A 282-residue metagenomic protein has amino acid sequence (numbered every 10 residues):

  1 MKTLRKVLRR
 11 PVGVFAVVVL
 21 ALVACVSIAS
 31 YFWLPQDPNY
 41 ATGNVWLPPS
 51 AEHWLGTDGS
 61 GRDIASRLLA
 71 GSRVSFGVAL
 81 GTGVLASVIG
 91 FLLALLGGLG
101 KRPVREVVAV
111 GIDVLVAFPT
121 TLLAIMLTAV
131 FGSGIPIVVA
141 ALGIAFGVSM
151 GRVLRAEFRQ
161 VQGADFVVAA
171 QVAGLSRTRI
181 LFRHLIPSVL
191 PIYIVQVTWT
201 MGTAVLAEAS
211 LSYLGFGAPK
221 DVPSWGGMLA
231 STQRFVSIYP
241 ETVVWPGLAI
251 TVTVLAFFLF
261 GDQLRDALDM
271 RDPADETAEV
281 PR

Functional and structural regions predicted by a protein language model:
M1-P35, N39, G111, V189-L190: N-terminal signal-anchor/first transmembrane alpha helix
V18-L22, V26-S60, L214-V222: Hydrophobic alpha-helical transmembrane segments of membrane transport/permease proteins and related membrane-embedded
W54, D58, V88, G98-Q160: Generic hydrophobic transmembrane alpha-helix motif, especially the helices
I64-L96: Transmembrane alpha-helix signature in integral membrane proteins
L122-M126, V130, G134, V138-V139 (+2 more regions): Non-cytoplasmic
A124-I125, A129, Y213, W225-Q263: Hydrophobic alpha-helical transmembrane segments of polytopic membrane proteins
A145, P191, T198-W199, P240-R282: C-terminal transmembrane helix and the adjacent membrane-cytosol boundary/short C-terminal tail of inner/organellar
